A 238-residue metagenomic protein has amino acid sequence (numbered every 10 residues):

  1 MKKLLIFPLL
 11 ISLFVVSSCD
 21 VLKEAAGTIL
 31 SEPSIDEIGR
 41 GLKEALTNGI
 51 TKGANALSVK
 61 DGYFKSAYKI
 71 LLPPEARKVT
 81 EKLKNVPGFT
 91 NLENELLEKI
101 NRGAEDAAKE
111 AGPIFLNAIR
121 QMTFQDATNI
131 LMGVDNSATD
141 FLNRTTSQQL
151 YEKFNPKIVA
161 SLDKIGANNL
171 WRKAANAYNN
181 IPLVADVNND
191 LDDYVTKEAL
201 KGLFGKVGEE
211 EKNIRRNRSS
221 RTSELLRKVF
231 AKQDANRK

Functional and structural regions predicted by a protein language model:
L4-L13: Sec-dependent N-terminal signal peptides
V15-S18: C-terminal motif of bacterial Sec signal peptides marking the signal peptidase cleavage site
D20-K23: Bacterial signal peptide processing site
I35-E75: Post-signal-peptide N-terminal segment of Sec-exported extracytoplasmic proteins
G62-R102, P113: Signal peptide-directed extracytoplasmic domains
N94-S161: Mid-length scaffold segments of soluble, non-membrane domains
K157-L200: An amphipathic alpha-helical core segment
A199-K238: A cross-kingdom marker for long, charged
